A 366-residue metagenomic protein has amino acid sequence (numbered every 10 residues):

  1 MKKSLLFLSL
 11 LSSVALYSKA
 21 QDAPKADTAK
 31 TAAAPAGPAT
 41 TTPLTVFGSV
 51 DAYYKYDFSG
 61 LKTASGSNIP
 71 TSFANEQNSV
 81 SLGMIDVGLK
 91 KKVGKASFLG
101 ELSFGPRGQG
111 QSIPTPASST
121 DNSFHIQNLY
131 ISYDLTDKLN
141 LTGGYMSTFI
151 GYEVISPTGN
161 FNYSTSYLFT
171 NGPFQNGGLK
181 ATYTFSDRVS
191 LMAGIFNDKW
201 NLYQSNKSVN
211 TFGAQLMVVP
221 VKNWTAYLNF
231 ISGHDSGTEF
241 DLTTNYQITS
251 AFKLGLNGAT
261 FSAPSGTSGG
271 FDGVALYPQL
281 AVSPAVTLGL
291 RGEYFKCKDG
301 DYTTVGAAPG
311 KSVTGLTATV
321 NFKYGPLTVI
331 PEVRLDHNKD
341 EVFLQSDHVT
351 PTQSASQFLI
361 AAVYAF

Functional and structural regions predicted by a protein language model:
M1-L61, F366: N-terminal periplasmic/intermembrane-space "pro-region" immediately following the signal or transit peptide
G48-Y56, G100-F104, G143-Y145, A193-N197 (+6 more regions): Transmembrane beta-barrel strands of outer-membrane/channel proteins
K55-S59, R107-P114, M146-Y152, N162-L168 (+9 more regions): Sequence/structural signature of outer-membrane beta-barrel proteins
F58-S79, G108-N128, L135-V218, Y227-F230: Surface-exposed coil loops of outer-membrane beta-barrel proteins
N78-G83, N122-Q127, P173-G177, S208-F212 (+4 more regions): Residues that define the transmembrane beta-barrel architecture of outer-membrane proteins
L89-V93, Y133, Y183, V218-P220 (+5 more regions): Residue-level signature of outer-membrane beta-barrel architecture
K95-F98, K138-L141, R188-A193, K222-L228 (+3 more regions): Repeated loop/turn-to-beta-strand initiation elements of outer-membrane beta-barrel proteins
F322-T328, V333, T350-F366: Outer-membrane beta-barrel "beta-signal"
